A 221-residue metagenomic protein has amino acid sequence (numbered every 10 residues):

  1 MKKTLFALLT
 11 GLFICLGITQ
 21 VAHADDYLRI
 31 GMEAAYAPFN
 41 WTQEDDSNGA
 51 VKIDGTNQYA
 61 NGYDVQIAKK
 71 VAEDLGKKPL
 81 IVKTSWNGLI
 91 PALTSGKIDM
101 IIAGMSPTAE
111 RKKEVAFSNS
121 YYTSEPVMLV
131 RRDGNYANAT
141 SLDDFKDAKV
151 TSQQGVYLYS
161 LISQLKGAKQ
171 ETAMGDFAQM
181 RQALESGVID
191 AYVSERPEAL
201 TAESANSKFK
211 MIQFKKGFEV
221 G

Functional and structural regions predicted by a protein language model:
M1-L5: Positively charged n-region of N-terminal signal peptides that target proteins for export
A7-G17: Bacterial N-terminal signal peptides
I18-A24: Sec/Tat signal peptide C-region and signal peptidase I cleavage site
D25-G104, K113: Extracytoplasmic small-molecule ligand-binding "clamshell" domains of the periplasmic binding protein/Venus flytrap
R29, V127-L129, G221: Residues embedded in well-ordered beta-strands
A34-A37, N57-E73, M105-S106, V127-D176 (+1 more regions): Bilobed "Venus flytrap"/periplasmic-binding protein-like clamshell domains and structurally analogous long
Y63-V65, L80-P91, A137, T172-S186 (+1 more regions): Short helix-initiation/N-cap motifs at beta->coil->alpha
E73, K78-D144, S207-M211, K215-K216: Acidic, polar ligand-binding/catalytic clefts
